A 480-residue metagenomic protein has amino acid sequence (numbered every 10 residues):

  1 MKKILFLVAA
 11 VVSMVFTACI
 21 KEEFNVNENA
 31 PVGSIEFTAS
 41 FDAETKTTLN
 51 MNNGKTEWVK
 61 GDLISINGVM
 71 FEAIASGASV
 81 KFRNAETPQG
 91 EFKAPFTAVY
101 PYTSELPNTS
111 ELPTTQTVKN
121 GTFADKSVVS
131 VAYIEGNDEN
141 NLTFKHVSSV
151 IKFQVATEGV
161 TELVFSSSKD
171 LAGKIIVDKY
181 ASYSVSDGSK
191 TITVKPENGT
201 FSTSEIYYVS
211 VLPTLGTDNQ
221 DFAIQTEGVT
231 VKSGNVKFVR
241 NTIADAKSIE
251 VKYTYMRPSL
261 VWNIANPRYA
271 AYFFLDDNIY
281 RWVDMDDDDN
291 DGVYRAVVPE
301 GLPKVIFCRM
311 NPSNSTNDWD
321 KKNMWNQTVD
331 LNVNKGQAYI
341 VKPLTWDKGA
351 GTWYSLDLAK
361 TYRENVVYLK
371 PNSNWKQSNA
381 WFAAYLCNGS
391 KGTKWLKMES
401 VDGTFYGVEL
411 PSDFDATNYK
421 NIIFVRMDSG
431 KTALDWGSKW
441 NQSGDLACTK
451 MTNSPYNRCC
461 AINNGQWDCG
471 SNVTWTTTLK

Functional and structural regions predicted by a protein language model:
K2-V8, V12, F16-N278, A359-N388 (+1 more regions): Sec-type signal peptide cleavage vicinity
E28-A30, F37-A39, N53, L171 (+1 more regions): Insoluble glucan recognition modules
